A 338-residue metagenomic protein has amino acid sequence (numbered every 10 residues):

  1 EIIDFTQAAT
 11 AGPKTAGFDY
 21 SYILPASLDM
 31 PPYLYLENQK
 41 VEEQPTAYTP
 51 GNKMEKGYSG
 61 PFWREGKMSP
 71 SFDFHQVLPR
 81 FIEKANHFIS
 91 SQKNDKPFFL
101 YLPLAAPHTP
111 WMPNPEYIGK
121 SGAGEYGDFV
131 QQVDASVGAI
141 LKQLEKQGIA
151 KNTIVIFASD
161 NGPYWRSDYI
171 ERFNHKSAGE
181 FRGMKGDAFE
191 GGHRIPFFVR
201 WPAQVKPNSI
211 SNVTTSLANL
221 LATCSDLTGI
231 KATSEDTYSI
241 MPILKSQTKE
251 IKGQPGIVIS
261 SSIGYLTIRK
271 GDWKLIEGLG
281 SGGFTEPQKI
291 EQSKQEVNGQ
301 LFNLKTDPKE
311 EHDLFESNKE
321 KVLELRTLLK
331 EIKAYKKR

Functional and structural regions predicted by a protein language model:
E1-K67, W165: Catalytic-site neighborhoods of secreted/periplasmic enzymes that process anionic sulfate/phosphate groups
I2-L28, W165-S167, N174-A188, V205-S209 (+4 more regions): C-terminal cap/loop subdomain of S1 sulfatases and analogous C-terminal strand-loop tails that border
I2-T15, P110-P113, G122-A123, F129 (+2 more regions): Histidine-centered active-site microenvironments of extracellular/periplasmic hydrolases and transferases
A16-D19, K93-L100, I149-V155, H193-I195 (+3 more regions): Loop/turn elements at helix/coil->beta-strand transitions in domains of secreted/extracellular proteins
M30-P32, L36-K40, Y48, A85-F129 (+2 more regions): Active-site His/acidic residue clusters
G60-P70, P115-K120, R200-Q204, K305-E310: Short glycine/proline-rich turn/loop motifs
Q76-Q92, N114-T153: A long, amphipathic alpha-helix that forms part of the scaffold/cap immediately adjacent to metal-dependent active
F98-P103, V130-V133, V137, L144 (+4 more regions): Beta-strand elements within well-structured catalytic alpha/beta cores of enzymes that handle phosphate/sulfate esters
